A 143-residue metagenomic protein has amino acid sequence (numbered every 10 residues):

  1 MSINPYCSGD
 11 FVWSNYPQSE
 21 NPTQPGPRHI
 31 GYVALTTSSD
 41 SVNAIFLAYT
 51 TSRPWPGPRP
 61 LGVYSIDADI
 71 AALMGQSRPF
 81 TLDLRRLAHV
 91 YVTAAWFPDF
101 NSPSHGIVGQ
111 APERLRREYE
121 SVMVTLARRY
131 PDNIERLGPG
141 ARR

Functional and structural regions predicted by a protein language model:
P22-P27, Y32-A72: Compact nucleic-acid interaction/catalytic patches
S65-R143: C-terminal terminal-subdomain/extension
